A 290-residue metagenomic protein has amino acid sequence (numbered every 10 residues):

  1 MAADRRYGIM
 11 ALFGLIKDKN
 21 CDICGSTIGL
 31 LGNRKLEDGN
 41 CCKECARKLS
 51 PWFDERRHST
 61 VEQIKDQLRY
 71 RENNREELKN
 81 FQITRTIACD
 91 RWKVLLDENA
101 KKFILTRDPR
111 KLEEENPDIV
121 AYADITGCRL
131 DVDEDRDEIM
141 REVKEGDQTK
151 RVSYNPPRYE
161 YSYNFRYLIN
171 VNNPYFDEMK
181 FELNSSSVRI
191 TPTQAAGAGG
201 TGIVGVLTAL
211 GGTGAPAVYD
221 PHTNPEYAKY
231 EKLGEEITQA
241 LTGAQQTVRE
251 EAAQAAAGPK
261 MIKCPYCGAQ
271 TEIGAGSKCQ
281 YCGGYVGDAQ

Functional and structural regions predicted by a protein language model:
L15-K35: Short recognition patches in nucleic-acid-associated and regulatory proteins
I16-C21, D38-G39, M261, G276: Residues immediately within or flanking Cys/His clusters that coordinate Zn2+ in small zinc-binding modules
C21-C24, C42-C45, C264-C267, C279-C282: Short cysteine-rich clusters marking metal-coordination/redox-active sites
T27-L30, K48, Q270, Y285: Cys/His-rich metal-chelating microdomains
L31-N40, E272-K278: Short linker/helix segments within small regulatory modules
C41-E55, C282-Q290: Short Cys/His-rich micro-motifs in 6-15 aa windows
L49-D118: Anionic N-terminal interaction surfaces
T126-G258: Acidic, Ser/Thr- and proline-rich intrinsically disordered linker/docking segments of eukaryotic scaffolds
